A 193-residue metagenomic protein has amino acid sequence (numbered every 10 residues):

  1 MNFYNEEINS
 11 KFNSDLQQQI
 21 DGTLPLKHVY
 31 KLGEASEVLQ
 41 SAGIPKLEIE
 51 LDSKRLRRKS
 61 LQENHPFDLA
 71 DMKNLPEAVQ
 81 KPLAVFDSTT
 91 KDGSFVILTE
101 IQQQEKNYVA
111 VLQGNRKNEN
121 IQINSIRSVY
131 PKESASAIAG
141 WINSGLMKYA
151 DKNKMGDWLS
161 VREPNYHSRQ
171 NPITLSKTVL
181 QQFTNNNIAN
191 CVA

Functional and structural regions predicted by a protein language model:
M1-A193: Ribonuclease/tRNase effector modules and their secretory precursors
